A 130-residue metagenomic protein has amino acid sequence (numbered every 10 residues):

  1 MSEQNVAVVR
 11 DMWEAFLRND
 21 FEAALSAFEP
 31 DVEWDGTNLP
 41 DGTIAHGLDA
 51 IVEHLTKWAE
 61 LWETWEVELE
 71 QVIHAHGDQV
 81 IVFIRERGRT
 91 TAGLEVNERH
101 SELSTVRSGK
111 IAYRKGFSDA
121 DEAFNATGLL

Functional and structural regions predicted by a protein language model:
M1-L130: C-terminal and inter-domain tail/linker signature
